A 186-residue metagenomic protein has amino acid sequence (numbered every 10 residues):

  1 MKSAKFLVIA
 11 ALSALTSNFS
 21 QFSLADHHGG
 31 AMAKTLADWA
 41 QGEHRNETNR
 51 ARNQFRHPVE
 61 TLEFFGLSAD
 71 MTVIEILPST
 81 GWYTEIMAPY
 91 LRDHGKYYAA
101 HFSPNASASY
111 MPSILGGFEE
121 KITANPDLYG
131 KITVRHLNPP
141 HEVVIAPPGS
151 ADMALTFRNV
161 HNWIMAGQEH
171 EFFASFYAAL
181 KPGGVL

Functional and structural regions predicted by a protein language model:
T35-F64, S68: Class I SAM-dependent methyltransferase Rossmann-like catalytic core, especially the SAM/SAH-binding loop
A69-S79: Conserved class I S-adenosyl-L-methionine
T80-D93: Conserved SAM-binding loop of SAM-dependent methyltransferases across substrates and taxa, primarily the Class I
L91-R92, W163-M165, L180-P182: Helix-to-beta-strand junctions that scaffold the AdoMet/dcAdoMet cofactor pocket in Class I SAM-dependent enzymes
M111-E142: S-adenosyl-L-methionine
V143-A154: A short acidic, Gly/Pro-enriched loop at the edge of an enzyme's catalytic core that lines a small-molecule cofactor
L155-N159: A conserved beta-strand element that flanks and buttresses the S-adenosyl-L-methionine
E169-V185: A short glycine-rich, Lys/Arg-flanked "PGG" loop and its adjoining helix->strand segment in the class I
